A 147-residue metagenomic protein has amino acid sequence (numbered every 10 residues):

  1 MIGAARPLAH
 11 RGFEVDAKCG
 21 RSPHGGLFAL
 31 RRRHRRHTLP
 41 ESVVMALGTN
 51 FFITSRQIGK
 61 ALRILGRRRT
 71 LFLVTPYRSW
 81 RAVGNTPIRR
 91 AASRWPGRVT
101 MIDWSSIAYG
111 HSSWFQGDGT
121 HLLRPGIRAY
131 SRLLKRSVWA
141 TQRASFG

Functional and structural regions predicted by a protein language model:
M1-A61, R78-T86: Conserved SGNH/GDSL esterase-like catalytic core that processes O-acyl groups on lipids and polysaccharides
H10-G12, T38-V43, G66-F72, W95-T100: Loop/turn elements at helix/coil->beta-strand transitions in domains of secreted/extracellular proteins
V74-P76, W104: Generic beta-sheet signal
R81-G147: Catalytic His-Asp segment of secreted/periplasmic serine-dependent ester chemistry enzymes
